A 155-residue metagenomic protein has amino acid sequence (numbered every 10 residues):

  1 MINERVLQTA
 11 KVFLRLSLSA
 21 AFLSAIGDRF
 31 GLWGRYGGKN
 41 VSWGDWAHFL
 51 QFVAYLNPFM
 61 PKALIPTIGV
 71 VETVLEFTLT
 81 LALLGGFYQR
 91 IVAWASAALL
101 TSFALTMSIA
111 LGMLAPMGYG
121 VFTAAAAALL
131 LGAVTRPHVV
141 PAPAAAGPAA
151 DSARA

Functional and structural regions predicted by a protein language model:
M1-T78, G85-A155: Extended, low-polarity transmembrane helix blocks
